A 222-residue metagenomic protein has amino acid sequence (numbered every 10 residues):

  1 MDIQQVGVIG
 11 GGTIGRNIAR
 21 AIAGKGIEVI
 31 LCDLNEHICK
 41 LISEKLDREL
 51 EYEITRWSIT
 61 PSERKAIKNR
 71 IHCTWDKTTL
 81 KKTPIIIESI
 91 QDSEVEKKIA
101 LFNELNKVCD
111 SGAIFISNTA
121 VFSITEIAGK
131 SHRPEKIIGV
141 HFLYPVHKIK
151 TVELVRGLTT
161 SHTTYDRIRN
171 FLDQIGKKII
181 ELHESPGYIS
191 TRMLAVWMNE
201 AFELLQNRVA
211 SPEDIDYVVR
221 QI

Functional and structural regions predicted by a protein language model:
M1-Y52, R56, H72: NAD(P)+-binding Rossmann beta1-loop-alpha1 motif at the extreme N-terminus of oxidoreductases
D2-Q5, T83, G112: Phosphate-coordination loops involved in phosphoryl transfer and adenosine-cofactor binding
I9, C32, I67, T74 (+5 more regions): Structural motif
K25, R133, L154-S185, W197-I222: Internal alpha-helical scaffold of NAD(P)-dependent oxidoreductase catalytic cores
K25-I27, P145-L154: Acidic/polar active-site rim loop that often engages polyanionic ligands
L31-R48, Y52-R64, L154-T164, I179 (+1 more regions): Rossmann-like dinucleotide-binding cores of NAD(P)H-dependent redox enzymes
E53-K107: A structured beta-alpha segment of the ubiquitous adenosine-cofactor-binding alpha/beta core
I90-I149: Rossmann-like NAD(P)(H) cofactor-binding subdomain of soluble oxidoreductases
